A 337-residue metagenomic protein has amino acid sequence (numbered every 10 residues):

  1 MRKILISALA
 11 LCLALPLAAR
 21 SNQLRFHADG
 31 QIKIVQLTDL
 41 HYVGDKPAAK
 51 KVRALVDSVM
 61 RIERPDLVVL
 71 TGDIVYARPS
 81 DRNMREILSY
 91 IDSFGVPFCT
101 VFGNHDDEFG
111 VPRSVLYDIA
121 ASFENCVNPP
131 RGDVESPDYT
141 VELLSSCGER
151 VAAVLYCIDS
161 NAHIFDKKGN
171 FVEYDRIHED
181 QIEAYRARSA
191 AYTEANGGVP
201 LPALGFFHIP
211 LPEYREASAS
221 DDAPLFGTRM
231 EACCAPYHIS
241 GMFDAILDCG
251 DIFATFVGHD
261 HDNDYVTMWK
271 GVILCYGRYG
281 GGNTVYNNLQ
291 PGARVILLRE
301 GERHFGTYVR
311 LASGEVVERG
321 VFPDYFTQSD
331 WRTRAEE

Functional and structural regions predicted by a protein language model:
L9-A18: Hydrophobic h-region of N-terminal signal peptides that target proteins for export in Gram-negative bacteria
A19-E86, Y90: N-terminal active-site segment of His-dependent metallophosphoesterases
N22, R85-G197, R294-L297: Extended active-site neighborhood of metal-dependent phosphoesterases/phosphodiesterases
A28, E142-S145, E149, L155 (+2 more regions): Binuclear metal-dependent phosphoesterase catalytic core
V35-R53, I74-R82, F123-N125, F165-R176 (+2 more regions): Acidic/histidine-rich helix-loop elements that form or flank divalent-metal/phosphate-binding sites at the catalytic
V43-D45, Y76-P79, T100-V111, H163-D166 (+4 more regions): Active-site environment of divalent metal-dependent phosphoester hydrolases
P47-K50, G72-Y90, D107-C126, A217 (+1 more regions): Metal-dependent catalytic neighborhoods of phosphoester/phosphodiester hydrolases
R64-D66, V154-C157, N170-D264, R334: His/acidic metal-ligating clusters that form di-metal
